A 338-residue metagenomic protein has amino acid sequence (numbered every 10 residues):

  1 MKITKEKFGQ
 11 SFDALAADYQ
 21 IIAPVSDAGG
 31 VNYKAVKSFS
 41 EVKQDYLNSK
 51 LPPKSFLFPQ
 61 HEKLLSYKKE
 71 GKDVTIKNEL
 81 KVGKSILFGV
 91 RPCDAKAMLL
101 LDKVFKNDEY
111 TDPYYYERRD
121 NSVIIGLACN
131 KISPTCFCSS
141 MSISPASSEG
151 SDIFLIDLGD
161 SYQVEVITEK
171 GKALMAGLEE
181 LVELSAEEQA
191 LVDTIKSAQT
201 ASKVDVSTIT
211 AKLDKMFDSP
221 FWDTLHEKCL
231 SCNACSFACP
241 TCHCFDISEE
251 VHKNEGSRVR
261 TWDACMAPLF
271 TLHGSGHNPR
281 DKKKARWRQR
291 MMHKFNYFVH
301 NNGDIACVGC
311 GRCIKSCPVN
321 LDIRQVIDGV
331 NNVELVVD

Functional and structural regions predicted by a protein language model:
M1-D214, C242: Iron-sulfur-associated redox domains of electron-transfer enzymes in respiratory and anaerobic energy metabolism
K7-S11, C235, T261, D322: General structural feature for long, well-ordered alpha-helical segments within catalytic domains of soluble enzymes
Q20, C235, C313: Residue-level detector of anion-binding/catalytic polar loops
V206-E227, F245-D338: Ferredoxin-type iron-sulfur electron-transfer modules in oxidoreductases and energy-metabolism complexes
H226-S236: Extended amphipathic alpha-helical segments enriched in small hydrophobics
A234-T241, D246-E250: A donor-sugar binding/catalytic signature common to diverse glycosyltransferases and related nucleotide-sugar
